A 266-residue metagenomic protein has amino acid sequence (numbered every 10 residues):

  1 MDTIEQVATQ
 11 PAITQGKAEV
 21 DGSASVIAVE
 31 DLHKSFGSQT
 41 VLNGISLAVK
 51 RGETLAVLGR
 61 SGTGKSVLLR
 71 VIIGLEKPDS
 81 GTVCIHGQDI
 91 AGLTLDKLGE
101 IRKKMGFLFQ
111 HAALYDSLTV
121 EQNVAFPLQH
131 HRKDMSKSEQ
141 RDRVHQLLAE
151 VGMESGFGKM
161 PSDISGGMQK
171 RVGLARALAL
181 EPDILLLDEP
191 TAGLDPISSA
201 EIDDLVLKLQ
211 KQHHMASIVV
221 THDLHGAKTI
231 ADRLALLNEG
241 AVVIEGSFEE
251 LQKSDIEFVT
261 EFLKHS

Functional and structural regions predicted by a protein language model:
I73: Helix-to-loop junction immediately C-terminal to a conserved catalytic motif
Q88-D89, R132, K137-G156, L207: Conserved ABC ATPase "signature" region
L118-F126: Short coil-to-helix segment of the ABC ATPase nucleotide-binding domain corresponding to the Q-loop/switch region
M160-I164, M168: Conserved ABC ATPase signature
A179-D183: A short, proline-enriched helix->beta-strand linker immediately N-terminal to the Walker B motif in ABC-type P-loop
L185-D188: Catalytic Walker B motif of ABC-type/P-loop ATPase nucleotide-binding domains
